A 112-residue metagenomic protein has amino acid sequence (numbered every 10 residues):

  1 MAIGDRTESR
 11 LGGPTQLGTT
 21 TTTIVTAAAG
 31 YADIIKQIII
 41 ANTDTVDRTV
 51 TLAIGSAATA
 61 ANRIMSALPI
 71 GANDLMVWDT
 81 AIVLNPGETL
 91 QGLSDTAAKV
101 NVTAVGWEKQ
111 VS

Functional and structural regions predicted by a protein language model:
M1-D33, Q37, S94-S112: C-terminal interaction-tip segments
I34-K36, V46-R48, S66, P86-E88 (+1 more regions): A generic structural signal for short beta-strands and their flanking turns/coil linkers
I40-T45, D95: Short solvent-exposed strand-capping/beta-turn motif centered on an Asx-Ser/Thr pair
T51-G55, T103-V105: Beta-strand signatures of extracellular beta-sandwich domains
S56-T59, K109-V111: Short edge-strand/loop segments of extracellular domains
A57-T89: Intrinsically disordered, low-complexity Pro/Gly/Ser/Thr-rich segments with frequent PxxP/GP/PP motifs and embedded
